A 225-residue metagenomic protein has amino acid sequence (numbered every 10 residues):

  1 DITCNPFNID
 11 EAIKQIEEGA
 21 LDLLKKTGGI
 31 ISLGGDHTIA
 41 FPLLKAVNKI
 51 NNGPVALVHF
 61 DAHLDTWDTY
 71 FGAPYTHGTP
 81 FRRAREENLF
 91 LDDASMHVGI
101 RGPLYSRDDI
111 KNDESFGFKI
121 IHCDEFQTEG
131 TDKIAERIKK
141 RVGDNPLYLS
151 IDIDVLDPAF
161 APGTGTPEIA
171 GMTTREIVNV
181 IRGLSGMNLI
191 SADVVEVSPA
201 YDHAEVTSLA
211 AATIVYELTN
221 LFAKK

Functional and structural regions predicted by a protein language model:
D1-K225: Conserved alpha-helical scaffold segments that buttress catalytic/binding sites
